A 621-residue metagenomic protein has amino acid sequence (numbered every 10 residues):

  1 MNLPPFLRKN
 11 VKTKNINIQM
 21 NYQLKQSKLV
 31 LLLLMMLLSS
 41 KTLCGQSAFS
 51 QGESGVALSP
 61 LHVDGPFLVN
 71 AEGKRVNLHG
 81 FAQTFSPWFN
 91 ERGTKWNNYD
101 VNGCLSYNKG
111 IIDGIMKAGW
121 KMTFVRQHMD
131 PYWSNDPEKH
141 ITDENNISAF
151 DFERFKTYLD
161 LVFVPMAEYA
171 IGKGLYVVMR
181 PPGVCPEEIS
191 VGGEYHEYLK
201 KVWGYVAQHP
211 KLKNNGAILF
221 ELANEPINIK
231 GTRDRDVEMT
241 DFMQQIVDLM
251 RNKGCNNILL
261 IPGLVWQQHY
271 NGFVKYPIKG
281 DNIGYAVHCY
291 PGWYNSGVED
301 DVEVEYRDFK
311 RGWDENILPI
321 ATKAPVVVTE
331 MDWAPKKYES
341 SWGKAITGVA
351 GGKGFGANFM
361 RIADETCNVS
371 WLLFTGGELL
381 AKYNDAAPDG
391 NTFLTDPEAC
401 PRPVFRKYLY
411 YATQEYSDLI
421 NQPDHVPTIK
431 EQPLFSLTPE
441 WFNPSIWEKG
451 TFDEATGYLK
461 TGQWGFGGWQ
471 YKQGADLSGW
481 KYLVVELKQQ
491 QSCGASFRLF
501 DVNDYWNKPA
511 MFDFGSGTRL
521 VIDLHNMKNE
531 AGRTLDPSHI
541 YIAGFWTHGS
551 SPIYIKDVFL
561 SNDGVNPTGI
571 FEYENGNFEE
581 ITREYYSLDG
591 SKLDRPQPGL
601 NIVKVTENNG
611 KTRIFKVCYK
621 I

Functional and structural regions predicted by a protein language model:
L3, I602-I621: C-terminal tail/sorting-segment detector
G45-R126, E138-N146: N-terminal carbohydrate-binding accessory modules
S50, D418-T451: Extracellular carbohydrate-recognition regions
A57-V63, F85, F89-C104, S190-L219 (+3 more regions): Extracellular glycoside hydrolase catalytic/binding regions
V101-V184, H196-L199, Q244, L249-K253 (+1 more regions): Aromatic-lined substrate-binding rim segments of carbohydrate-active enzymes
G457-R533, T547-Y554, F559-N562: Extracellular ligand-binding interfaces
E530-P537, Y586-N609: Short, surface-exposed loop/turn motifs with a glycine/proline- and acidic-biased composition
D563-K592: Residue-level detector of functionally pivotal "anchor" positions at catalytic/ligand-binding pockets or at interdomain
